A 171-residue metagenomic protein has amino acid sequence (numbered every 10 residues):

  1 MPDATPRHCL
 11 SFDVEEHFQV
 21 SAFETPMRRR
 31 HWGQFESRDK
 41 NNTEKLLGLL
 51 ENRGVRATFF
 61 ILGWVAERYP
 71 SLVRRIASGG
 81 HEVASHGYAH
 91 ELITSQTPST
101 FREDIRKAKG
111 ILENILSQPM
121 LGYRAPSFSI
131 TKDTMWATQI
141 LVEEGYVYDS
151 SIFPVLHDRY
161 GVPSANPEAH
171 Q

Functional and structural regions predicted by a protein language model:
M1-G122, S127-Q171: Catalytic alpha-helical scaffold of carbohydrate-active enzymes acting on polysaccharides/glycoconjugates
